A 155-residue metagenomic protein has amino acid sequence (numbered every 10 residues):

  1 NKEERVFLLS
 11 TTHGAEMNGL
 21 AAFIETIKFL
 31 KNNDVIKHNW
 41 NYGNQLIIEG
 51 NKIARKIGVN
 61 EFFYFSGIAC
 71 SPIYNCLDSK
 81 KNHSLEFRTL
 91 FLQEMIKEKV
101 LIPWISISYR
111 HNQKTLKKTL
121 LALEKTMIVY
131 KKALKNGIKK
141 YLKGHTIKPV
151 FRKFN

Functional and structural regions predicted by a protein language model:
N1-N155: Conserved N-terminal phosphate-binding loop of PLP-dependent enzymes in the Aspartate aminotransferase
